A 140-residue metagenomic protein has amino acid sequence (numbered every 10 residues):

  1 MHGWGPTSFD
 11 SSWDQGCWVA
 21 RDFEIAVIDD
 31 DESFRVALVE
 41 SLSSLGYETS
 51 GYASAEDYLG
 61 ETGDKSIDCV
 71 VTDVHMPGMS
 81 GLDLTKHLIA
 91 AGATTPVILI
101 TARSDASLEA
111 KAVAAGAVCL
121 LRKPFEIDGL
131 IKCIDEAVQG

Functional and structural regions predicted by a protein language model:
E32-S50: Two-component/phosphorelay signaling modules centered on CheY-like receiver
A53-S54, S80-D83: Acidic catalytic/metal-coordinating carboxylates
K65-V71: Active-site beta3 strand of CheY-like receiver
D73, T101: Active-site residues of response regulator receiver
M76: Receiver (REC) domain active-site loop signature in two-component systems and cognate sites in sensor histidine kinases
A91, A102-S104: Short, conserved "switch-loop" micro-motifs in signal-transduction and mechanochemical regulators
S107, F125-D135: C-terminal output helix
